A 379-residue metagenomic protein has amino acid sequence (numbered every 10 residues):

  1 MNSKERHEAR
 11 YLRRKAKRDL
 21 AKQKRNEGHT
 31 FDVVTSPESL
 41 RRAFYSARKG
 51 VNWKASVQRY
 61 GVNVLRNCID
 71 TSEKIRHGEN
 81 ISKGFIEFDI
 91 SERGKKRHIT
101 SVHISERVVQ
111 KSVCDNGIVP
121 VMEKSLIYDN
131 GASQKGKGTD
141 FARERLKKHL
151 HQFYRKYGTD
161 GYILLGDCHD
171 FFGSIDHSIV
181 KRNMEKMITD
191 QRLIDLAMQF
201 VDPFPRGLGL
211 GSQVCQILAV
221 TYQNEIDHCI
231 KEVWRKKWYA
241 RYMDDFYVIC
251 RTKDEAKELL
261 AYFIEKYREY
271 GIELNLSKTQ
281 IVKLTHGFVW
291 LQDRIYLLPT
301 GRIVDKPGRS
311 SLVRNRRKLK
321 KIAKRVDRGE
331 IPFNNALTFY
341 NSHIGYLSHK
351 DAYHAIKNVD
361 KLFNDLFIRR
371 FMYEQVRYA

Functional and structural regions predicted by a protein language model:
M1-A9, R13-R14, V102, R107 (+6 more regions): Right-hand nucleic-acid polymerase module
M1-I69, Y378-A379: Non-catalytic, polymerase-adjacent accessory regions of viral genome-replication enzymes
T30, C114-G173: Active-site-proximal segment of RNA-dependent polymerases
V57, G61, G136, L208 (+2 more regions): Conserved phosphate/pyrophosphate-binding and hydrolysis machinery centered on Walker-type P-loop NTPases, extending
T71-K95, V108, D115, T189-P203: Reverse-transcriptase-like RNA-dependent polymerase core
F85, A240-D244, S277: Short Gly/Ser/Thr- and Asp/Glu-enriched loop/turn motifs at secondary-structure junctions
K96-I127, P205-E232: Conserved pre-motif C helix in the palm subdomain of viral-like polymerases
E144-M243, Y247-I264, V282, E330 (+1 more regions): Conserved polymerase palm-domain catalytic core
